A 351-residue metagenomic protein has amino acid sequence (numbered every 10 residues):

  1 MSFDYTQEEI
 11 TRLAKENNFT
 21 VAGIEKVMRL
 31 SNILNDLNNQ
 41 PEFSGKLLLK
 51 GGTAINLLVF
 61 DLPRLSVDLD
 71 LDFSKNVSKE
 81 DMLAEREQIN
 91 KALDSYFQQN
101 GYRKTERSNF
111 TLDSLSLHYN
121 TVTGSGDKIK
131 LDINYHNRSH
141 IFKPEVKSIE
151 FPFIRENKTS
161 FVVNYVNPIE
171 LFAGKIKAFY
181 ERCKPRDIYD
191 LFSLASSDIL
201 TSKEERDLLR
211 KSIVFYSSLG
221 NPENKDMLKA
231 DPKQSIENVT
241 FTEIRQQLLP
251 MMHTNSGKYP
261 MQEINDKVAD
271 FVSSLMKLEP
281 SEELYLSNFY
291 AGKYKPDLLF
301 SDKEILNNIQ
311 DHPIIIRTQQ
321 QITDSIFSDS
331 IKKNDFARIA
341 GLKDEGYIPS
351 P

Functional and structural regions predicted by a protein language model:
M1-L47, L57-P63, V67, F73-P351: Structured mid-to-C-terminal alpha-helical surface segments
G52: Active-site glycine-centered loops adjacent to acidic/histidine catalytic or metal-binding residues that shape
